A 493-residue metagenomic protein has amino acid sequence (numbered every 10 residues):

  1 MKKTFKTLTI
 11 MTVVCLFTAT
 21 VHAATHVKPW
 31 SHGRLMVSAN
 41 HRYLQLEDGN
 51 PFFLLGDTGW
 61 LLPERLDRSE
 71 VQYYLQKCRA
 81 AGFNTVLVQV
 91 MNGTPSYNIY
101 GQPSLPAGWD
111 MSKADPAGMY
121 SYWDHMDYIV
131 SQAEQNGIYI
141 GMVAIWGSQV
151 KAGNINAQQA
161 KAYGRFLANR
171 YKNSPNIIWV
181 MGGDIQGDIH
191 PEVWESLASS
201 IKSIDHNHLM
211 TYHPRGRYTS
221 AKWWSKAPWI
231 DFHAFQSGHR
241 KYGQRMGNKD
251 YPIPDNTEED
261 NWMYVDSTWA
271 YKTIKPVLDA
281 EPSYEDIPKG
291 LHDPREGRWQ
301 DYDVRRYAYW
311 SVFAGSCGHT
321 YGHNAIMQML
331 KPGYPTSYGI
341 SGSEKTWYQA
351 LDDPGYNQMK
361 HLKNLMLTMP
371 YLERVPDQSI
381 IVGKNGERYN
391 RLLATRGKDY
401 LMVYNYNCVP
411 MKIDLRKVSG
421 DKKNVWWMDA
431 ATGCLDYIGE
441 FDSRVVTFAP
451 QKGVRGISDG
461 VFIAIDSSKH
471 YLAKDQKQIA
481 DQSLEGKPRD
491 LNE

Functional and structural regions predicted by a protein language model:
M1-I10: Bacterial N-terminal signal peptides that target proteins for export
T9-A19: Bacterial N-terminal signal peptides
V21-A23: Boundary at the C-terminal end of the N-terminal hydrophobic targeting segment
H26, N50, T273-V277, Y284-I287 (+2 more regions): Aromatic- and carboxylate-lined catalytic core of secreted/periplasmic carbohydrate-active enzymes
V27-Q244, P252-D255, E259-D260: Active-site mouth of glycoside hydrolases
W179, G183, A280, M428: Active-site flanking residues adjacent to catalytic metal/cofactor-binding acidic residues
A227-K331: Catalytic-core region of carbohydrate-active enzymes that cleave or remodel glycosidic bonds
